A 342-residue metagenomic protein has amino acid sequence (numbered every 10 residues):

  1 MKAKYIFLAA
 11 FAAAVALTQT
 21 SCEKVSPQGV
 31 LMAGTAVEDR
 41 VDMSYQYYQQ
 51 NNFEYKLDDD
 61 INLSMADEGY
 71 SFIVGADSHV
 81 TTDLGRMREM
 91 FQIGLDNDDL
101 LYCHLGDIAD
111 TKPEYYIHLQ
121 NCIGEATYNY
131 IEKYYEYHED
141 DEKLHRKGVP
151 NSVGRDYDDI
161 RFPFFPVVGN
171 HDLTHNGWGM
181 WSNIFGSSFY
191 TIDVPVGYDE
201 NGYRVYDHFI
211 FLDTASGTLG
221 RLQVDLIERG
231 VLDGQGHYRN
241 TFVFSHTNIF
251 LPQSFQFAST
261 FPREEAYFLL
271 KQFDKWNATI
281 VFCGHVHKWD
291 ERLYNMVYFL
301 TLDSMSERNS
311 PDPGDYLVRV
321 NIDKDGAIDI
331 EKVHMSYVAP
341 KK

Functional and structural regions predicted by a protein language model:
M1-F7: Bacterial N-terminal signal peptides that target proteins for export
L17-S21: C-terminal motif of bacterial Sec signal peptides marking the signal peptidase cleavage site
E23-Q120: N-terminal active-site segment of His-dependent metallophosphoesterases
D42-L57, N62-L63, E114-N240, E265-K275 (+2 more regions): Extended active-site neighborhood of metal-dependent phosphoesterases/phosphodiesterases
D77, G106-D107, G169-N170, H246 (+1 more regions): Active-site glycine-centered loops adjacent to acidic/histidine catalytic or metal-binding residues that shape
Y116, L251-E265: Outer-membrane beta-barrel translocator/channel fold
G234-Q253: Short acidic, glycine-rich surface-loop motifs adjacent to enzyme active sites
V243-I249, T279-W289: Histidine-centered catalytic micro-motifs
